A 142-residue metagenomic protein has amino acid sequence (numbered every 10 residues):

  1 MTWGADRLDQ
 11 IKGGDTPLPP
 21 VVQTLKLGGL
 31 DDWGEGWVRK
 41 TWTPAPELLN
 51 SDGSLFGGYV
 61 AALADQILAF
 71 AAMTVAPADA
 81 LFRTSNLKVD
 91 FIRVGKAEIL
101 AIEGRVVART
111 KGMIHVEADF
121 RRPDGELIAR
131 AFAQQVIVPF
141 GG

Functional and structural regions predicted by a protein language model:
M1-G142: Terminal targeting signals and extreme-terminal segments of soluble enzymes
